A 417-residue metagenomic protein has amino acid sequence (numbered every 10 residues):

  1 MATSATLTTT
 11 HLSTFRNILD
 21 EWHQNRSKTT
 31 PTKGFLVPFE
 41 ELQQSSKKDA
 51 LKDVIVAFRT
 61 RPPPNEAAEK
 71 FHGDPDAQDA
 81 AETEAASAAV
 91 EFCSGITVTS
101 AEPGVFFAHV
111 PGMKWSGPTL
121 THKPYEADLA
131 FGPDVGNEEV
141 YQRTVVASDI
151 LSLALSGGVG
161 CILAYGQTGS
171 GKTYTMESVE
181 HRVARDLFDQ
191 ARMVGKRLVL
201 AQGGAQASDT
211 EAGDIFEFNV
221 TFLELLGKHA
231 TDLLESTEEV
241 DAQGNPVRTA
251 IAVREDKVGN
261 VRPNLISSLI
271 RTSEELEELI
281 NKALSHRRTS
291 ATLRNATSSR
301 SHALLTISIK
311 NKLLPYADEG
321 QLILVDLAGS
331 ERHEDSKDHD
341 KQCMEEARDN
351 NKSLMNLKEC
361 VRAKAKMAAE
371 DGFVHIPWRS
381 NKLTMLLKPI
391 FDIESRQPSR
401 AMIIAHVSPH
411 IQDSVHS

Functional and structural regions predicted by a protein language model:
M1-K114: Long, basic/Gly/Ser/Thr-rich N-terminal segments that mediate initial subcellular attachment or targeting
A2-L36, E102-G104, A108-R400, S414-S417: P-loop NTPase motor catalytic core
P63, S408-I411: Acidic glycine-/aspartate-rich tracts in secreted/extracellular proteins
S399-S408: Extended, charged alpha-helical "arm/stalk" segments used for dimerization and assembly in large NTPase-driven machines
